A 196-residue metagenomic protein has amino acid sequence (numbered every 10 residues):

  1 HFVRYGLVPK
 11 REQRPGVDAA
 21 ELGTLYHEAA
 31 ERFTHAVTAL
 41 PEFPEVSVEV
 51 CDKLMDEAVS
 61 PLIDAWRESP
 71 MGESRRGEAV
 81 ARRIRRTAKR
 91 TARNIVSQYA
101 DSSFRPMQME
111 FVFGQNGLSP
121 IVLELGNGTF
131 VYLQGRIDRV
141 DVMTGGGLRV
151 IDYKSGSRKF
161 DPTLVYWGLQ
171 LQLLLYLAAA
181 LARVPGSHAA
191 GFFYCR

Functional and structural regions predicted by a protein language model:
H1-A36, F130: C-terminal, charged and often intrinsically disordered regions of DNA end-processing helicases and nucleases
H1-L7, E57-D64, D141-S155: Active-site-adjacent bridging/hinge elements
R4-V8, E31-H35, A39, G156-K159 (+2 more regions): Short, well-ordered loop/turn and helix-capping segments at boundaries between secondary-structure elements and domains
D18-L25, S47-V59, R76, V80-T87 (+3 more regions): Secondary-structure capping and boundary motifs in well-ordered enzyme cores
A29-S119: A non-catalytic, helix-rich entry segment at domain boundaries
A36, L40, S97-S103, G128 (+2 more regions): Secondary-structure transition/capping motifs at alpha-helix termini and the adjoining loop/turn into the next element
E42-V46, V50, F111-G114, L177-R196: Substrate-binding beta-hairpin/strand module that engages nucleic acids
M107-L181: Non-catalytic protein-protein interaction segments used by genome-maintenance enzymes to assemble and couple activities
